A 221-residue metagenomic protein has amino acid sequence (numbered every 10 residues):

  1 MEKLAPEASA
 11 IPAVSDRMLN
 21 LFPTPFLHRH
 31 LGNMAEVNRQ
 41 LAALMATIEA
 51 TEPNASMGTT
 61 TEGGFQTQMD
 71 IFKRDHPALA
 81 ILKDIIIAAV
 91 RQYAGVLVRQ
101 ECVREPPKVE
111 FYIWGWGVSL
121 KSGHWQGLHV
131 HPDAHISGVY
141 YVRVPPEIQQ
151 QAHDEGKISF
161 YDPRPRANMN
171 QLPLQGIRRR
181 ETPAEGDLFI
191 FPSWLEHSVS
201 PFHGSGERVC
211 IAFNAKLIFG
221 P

Functional and structural regions predicted by a protein language model:
K3-R104, W125: Non-heme Fe(II)/2-oxoglutarate
E36-V37, A167-N168, P221: Short, surface-exposed beta-strand/loop "edge" segments at domain boundaries and coil↔beta transitions
V103, V109-I190, S200, L217: Catalytic core of non-heme Fe(II) oxygenases with the double-stranded beta-helix
V199-C210: Ligand-binding loop in jelly-roll beta-barrel domains
A215-P221: Non-heme Fe(II)/2-oxoglutarate
